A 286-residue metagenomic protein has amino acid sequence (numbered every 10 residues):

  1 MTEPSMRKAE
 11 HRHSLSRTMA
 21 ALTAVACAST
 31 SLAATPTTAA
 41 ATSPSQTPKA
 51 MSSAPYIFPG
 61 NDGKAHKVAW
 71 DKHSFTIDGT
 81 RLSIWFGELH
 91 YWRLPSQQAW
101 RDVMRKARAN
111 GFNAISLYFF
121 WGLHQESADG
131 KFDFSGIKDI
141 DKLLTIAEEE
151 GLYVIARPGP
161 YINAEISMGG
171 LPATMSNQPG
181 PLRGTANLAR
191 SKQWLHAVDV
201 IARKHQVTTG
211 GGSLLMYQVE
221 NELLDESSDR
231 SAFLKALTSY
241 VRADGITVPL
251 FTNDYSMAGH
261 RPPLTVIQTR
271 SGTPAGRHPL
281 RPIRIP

Functional and structural regions predicted by a protein language model:
M1-H11: Terminal targeting segments of Actinobacterial cell-envelope proteins
E10-A41: Secretory targeting and sorting signals
T42-A114, T145: N-terminal carbohydrate-binding accessory modules
H66, Y91-Q98, Q125, G130-I137 (+3 more regions): Acidic-and-aromatic substrate-binding clefts and catalytic sites of carbohydrate-active enzymes
G87-L89, L117, V219, T252: Conserved beta-strand positions
A99-S167, T238-A243: Aromatic-lined substrate-binding rim segments of carbohydrate-active enzymes
E149-P286: Active-site region of glycoside hydrolase catalytic domains
